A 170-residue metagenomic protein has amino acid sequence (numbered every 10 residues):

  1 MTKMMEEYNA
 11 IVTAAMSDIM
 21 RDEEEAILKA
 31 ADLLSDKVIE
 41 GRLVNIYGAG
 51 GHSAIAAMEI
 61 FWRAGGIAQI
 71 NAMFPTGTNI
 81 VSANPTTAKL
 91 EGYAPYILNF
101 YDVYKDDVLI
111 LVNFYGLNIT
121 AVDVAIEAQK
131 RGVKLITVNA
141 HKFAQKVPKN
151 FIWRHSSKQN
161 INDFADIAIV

Functional and structural regions predicted by a protein language model:
M1-R21: Generic N-terminal amphipathic, Lys/Arg-enriched alpha-helix
M4, A26-K29, H52: Short, contiguous, pocket-lining structural segments that sit at or immediately flank catalytic/ligand-binding sites
A15, A30-L33, Y93, V124: A ubiquitous structural signal for well-ordered alpha-helices
D22-I39: A short, well-structured juxtamembrane/interface segment
L43-G48: Short glycine-rich phosphate-binding loop at a beta-alpha junction
A49-V170: Glycine-rich phosphate-binding loops that contact phosphosugars or nucleotide phosphates
